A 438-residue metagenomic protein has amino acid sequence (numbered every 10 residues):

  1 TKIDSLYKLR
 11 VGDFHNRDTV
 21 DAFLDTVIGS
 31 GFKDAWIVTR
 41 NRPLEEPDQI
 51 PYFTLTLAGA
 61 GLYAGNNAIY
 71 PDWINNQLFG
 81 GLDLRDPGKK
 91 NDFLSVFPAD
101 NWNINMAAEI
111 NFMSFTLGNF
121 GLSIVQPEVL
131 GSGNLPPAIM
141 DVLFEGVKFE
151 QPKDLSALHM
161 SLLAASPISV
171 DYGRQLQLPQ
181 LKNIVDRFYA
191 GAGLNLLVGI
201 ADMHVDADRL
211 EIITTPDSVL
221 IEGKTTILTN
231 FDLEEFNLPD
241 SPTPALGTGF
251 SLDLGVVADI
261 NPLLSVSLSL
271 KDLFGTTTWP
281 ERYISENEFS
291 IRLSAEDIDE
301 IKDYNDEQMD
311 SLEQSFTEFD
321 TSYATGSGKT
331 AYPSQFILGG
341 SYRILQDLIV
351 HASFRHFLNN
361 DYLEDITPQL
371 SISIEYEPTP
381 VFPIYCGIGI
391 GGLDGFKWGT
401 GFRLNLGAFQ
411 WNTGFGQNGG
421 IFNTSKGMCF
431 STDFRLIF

Functional and structural regions predicted by a protein language model:
T1-L44: Extracytoplasmic
E45-F438: Subset of outer-membrane beta-barrel
